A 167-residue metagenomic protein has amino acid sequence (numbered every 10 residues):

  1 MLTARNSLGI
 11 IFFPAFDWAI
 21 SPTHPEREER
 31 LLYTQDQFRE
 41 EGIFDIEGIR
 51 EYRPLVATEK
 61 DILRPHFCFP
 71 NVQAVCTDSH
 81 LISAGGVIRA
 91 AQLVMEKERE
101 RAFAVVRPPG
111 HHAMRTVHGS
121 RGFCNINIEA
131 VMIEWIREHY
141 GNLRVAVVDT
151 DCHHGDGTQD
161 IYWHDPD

Functional and structural regions predicted by a protein language model:
M1-D167: HDAC/HDAC-like amidohydrolase catalytic core signature
